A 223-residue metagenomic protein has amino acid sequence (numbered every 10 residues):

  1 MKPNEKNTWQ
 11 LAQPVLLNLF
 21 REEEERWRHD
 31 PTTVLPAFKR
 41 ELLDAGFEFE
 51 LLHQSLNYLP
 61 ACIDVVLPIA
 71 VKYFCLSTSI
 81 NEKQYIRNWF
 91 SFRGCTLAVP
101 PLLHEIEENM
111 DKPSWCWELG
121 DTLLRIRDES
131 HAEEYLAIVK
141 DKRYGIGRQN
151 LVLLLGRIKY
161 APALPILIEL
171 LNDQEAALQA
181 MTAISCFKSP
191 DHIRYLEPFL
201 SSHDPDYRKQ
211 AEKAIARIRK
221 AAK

Functional and structural regions predicted by a protein language model:
M1, A222-K223: Short intrinsically disordered terminal tails
M1-V15: Terminal targeting and flexible regions in eukaryotic proteins, enriched in but not limited to LRR-containing proteins
L11-H29, R40-C62, K72-L76, N81-C95 (+8 more regions): Structural detector for internal amphipathic alpha-helices that build alpha-solenoid repeat scaffolds
P31, L35, V66-L67, V99 (+3 more regions): Core helices of alpha-solenoid repeat scaffolds
